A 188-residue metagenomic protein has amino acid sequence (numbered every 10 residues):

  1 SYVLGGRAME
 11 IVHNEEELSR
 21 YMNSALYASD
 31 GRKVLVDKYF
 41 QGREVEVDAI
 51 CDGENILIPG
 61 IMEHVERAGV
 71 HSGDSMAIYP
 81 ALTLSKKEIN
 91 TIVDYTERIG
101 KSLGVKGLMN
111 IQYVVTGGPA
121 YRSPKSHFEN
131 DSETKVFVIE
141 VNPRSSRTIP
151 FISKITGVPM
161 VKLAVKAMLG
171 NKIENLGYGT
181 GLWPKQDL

Functional and structural regions predicted by a protein language model:
S1-L188: ATP-dependent carboxylate activation and anion-phosphoryl transfer catalytic cores that bind Mg-ATP to form
